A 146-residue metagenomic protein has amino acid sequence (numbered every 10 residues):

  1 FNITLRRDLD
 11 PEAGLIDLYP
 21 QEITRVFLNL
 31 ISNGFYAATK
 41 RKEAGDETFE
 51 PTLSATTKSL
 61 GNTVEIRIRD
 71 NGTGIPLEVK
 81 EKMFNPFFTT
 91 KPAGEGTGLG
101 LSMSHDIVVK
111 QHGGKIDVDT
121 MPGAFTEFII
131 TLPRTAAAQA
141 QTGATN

Functional and structural regions predicted by a protein language model:
F1-N146: Core catalytic ATP-binding domain of two-component histidine kinases
